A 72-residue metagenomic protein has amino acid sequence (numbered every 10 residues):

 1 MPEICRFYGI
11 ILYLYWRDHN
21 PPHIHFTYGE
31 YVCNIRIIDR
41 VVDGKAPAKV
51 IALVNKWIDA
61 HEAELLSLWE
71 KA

Functional and structural regions predicted by a protein language model:
M1-E3, K71: Intrinsically disordered, low-complexity and often Lys/Arg-enriched segments
E3-F7, F26: Short acidic-hydrophobic surface loop/beta-edge motif
Y8, I35, K49-A52: Residue-level marker of intrinsically disordered, low-complexity segments enriched for small/polar residues
G9-Y13: Charge-dense, helix-prone N-terminal extensions
L14-A46: A short, structured beta-strand/loop element
P47-A72: C-terminal structural segments of small proteins and small subunits
